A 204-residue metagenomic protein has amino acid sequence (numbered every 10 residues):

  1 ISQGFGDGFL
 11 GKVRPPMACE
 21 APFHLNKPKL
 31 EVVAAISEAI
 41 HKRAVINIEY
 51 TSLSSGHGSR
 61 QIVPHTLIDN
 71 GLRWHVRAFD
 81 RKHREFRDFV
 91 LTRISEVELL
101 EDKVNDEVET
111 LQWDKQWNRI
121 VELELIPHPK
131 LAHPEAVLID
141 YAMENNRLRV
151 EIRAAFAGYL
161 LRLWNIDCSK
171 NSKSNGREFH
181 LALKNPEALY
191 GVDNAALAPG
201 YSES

Functional and structural regions predicted by a protein language model:
I1-T51, L163, K170-L189, A198-E203: Bulky hydrophobic/aromatic content
L10-R119: Mid-protein regulatory/catalytic core that forms ligand/cofactor-binding pockets and protein-protein interaction
I46, R60, L123, N146 (+1 more regions): A broad, low-specificity signal marking well-ordered, structured residues that form hydrophobic/aromatic
G56-Q61, K184-Y190: Short, solvent-exposed polar/charged micro-motifs at secondary-structure junctions
R77-N175: Surface-exposed, charged, gly/pro-rich loop-and-adjacent secondary-structure segments at domain edges
